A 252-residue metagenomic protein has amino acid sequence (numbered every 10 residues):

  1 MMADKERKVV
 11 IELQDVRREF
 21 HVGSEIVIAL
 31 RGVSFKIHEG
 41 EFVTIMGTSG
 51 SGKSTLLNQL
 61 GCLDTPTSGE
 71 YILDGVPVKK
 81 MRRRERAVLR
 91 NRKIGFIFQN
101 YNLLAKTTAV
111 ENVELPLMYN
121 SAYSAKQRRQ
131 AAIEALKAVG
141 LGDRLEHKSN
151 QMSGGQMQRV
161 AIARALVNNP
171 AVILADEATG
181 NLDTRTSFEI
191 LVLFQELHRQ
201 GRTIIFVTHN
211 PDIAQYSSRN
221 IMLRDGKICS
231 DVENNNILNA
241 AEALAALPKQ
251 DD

Functional and structural regions predicted by a protein language model:
M2-K5: Pre-NBD coupling/linker segments of ABC/ABC-like ATPases
V9-L223: ABC family nucleotide-binding domain
K227-D252: Conserved beta-strand-loop-alpha-helix hinge in the C-terminal portion of ABC ATPase nucleotide-binding domains
